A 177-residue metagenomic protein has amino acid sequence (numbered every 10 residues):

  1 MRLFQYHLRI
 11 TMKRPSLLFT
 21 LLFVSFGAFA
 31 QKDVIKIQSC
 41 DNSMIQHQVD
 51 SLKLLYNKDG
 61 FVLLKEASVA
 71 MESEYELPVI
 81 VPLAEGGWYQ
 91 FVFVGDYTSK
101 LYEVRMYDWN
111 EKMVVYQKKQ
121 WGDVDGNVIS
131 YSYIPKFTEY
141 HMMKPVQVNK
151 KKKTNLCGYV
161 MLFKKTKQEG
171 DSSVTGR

Functional and structural regions predicted by a protein language model:
M1-V34: Bacterial Sec-dependent N-terminal signal peptides
K32-N57, F137-R177: C-terminal edge strands of extracellular/lumenal beta-sandwich accessory domains
G60-A84, W88, T175-G176: Non-catalytic, beta-strand-enriched accessory regions in extracellular/secretory proteins and membrane protein
P78-V81, G87-G95, M142-V146: Hydrophobic beta-strand segments within beta-rich accessory/binding domains
W88, S99-E103, N155-C157: Exposed beta-strand and adjacent loop surfaces of beta-rich binding modules that mediate intermolecular recognition
T98-M113: Short, surface-exposed beta-strand/strand-loop-strand elements in extracellular ectodomains
Y116-D123: Solvent-exposed serine/threonine-rich low-complexity stretches and specific carbohydrate-binding patches
D125-F137: Beta-sandwich interaction modules
